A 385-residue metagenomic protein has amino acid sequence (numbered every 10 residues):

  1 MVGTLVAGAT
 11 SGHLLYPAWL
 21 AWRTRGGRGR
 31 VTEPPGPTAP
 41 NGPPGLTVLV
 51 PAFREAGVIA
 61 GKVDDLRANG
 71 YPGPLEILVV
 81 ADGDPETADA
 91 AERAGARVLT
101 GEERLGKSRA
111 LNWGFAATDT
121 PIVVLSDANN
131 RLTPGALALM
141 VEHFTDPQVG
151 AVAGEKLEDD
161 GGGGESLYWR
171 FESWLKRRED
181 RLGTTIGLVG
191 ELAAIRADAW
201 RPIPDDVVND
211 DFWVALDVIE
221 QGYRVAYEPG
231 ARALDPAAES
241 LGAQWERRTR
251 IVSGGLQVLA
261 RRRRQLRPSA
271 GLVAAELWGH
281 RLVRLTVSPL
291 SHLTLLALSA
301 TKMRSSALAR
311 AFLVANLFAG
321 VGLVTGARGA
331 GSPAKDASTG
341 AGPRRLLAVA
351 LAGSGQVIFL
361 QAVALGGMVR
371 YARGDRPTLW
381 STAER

Functional and structural regions predicted by a protein language model:
W19-P43, A68, G242-A243, R263-E276 (+1 more regions): Juxtamembrane C-terminal module of membrane proteins
P44-T47, E76, W213: Cell-envelope/extracellular polymer assembly enzymes that use nucleotide-activated donors
D64-P74: Short, acidic, metal-binding catalytic loop of nucleotide-sugar glycosyltransferases
D65, A81-D89, E103, N130: A conserved acidic beta->alpha catalytic loop
E76-L78, D89-A117, E155, G163 (+2 more regions): Conserved donor nucleotide-binding strand/loop of the catalytic core
R109-A110, T120, P134-V207, Q356: Long helical/loop segments within the catalytic core of UDP-sugar-dependent glycosyltransferases, especially the large
V123: Short aromatic/hydrophobic "clamp" motif used to bind/position activated sugar donors
F144-A153, L157-E172, D206-V207, V214-L282 (+2 more regions): Catalytic donor/gating beta->alpha subdomain of glycosyltransferases that bind UDP-sugars
